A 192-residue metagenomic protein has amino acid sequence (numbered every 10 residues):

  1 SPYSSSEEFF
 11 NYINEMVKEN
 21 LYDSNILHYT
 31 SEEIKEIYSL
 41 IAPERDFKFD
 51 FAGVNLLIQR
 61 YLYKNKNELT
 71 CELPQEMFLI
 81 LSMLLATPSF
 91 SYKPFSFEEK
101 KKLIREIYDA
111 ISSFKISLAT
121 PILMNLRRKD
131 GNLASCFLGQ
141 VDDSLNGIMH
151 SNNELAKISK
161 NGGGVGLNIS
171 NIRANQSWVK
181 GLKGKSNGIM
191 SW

Functional and structural regions predicted by a protein language model:
S1-W192: Extended catalytic cores of very large enzyme megasubunits
